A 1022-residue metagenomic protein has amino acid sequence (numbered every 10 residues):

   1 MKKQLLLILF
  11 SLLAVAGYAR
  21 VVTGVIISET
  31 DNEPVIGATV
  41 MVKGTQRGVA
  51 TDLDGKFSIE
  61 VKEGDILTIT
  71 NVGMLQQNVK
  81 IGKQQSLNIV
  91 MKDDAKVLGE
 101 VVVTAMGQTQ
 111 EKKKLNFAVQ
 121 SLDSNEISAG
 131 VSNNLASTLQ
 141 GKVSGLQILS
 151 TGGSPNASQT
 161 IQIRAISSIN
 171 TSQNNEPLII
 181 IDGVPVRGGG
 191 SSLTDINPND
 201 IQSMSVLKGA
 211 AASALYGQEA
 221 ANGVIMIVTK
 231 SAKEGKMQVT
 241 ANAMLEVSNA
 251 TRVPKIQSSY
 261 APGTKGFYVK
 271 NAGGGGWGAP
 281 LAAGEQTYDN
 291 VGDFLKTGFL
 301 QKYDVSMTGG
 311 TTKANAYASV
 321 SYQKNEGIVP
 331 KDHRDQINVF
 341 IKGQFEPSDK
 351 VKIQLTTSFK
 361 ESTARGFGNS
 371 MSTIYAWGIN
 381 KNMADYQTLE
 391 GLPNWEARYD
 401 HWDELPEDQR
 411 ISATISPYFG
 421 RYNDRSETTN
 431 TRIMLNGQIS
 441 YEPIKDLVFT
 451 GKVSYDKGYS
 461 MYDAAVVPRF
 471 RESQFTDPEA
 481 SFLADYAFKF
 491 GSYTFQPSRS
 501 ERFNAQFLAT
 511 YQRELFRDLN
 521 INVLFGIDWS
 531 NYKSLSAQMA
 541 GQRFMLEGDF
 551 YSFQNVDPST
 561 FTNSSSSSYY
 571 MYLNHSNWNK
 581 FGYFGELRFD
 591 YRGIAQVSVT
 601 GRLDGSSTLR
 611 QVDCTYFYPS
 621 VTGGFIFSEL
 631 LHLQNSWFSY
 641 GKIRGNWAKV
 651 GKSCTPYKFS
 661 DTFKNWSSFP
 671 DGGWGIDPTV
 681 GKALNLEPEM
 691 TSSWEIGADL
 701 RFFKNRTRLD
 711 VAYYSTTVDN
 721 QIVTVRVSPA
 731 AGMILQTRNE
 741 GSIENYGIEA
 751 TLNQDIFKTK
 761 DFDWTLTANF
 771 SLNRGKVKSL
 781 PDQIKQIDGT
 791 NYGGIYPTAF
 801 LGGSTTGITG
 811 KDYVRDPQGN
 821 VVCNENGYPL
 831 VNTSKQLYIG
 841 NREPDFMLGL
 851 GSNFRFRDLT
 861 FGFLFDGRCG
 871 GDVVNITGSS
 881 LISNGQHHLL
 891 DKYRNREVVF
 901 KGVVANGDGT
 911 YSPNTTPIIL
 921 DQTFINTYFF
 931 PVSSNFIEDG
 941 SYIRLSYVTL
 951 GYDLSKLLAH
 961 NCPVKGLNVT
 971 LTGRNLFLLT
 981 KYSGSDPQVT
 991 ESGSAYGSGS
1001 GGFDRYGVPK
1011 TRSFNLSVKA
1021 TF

Functional and structural regions predicted by a protein language model:
I26-E29, A118-G141, L149-G153, I161-I169 (+8 more regions): Short, polar/charged loop or turn motifs at beta-strand boundaries
I27-E33, G37-K43, I66-L75, G82-S128: Short, acidic, small-residue-rich periplasmic hinge/interaction motif at the N-terminus of Gram-negative outer-membrane
Q46-K56: Short, acidic Ser/Thr/Gly-rich low-complexity loop/linker segments typical of extracellular and cell-surface proteins
F57-E60, S137, P177, D182-A210: Short acidic/polar hinge/loop motifs at secondary-structure boundaries that mediate gating or recognition
K112, A118-S121, N125-S132, K142-Q162 (+13 more regions): Residues embedded in well-ordered regular secondary structure
I127, G278-L281, D335-I337, K342-E361 (+6 more regions): Extracellular/periplasmic, surface-exposed regions of secreted and cell-surface proteins
P254-G273, K360-E407, Y462-D477, Y532-Q554 (+4 more regions): A surface-exposed, glycine/aromatic-enriched loop/edge motif typical of exported proteins
D463-S481, P670-T679, T717-E740, G775-R842 (+3 more regions): Surface-exposed, extracytoplasmic segments of Gram-negative outer-membrane nutrient-acquisition systems
